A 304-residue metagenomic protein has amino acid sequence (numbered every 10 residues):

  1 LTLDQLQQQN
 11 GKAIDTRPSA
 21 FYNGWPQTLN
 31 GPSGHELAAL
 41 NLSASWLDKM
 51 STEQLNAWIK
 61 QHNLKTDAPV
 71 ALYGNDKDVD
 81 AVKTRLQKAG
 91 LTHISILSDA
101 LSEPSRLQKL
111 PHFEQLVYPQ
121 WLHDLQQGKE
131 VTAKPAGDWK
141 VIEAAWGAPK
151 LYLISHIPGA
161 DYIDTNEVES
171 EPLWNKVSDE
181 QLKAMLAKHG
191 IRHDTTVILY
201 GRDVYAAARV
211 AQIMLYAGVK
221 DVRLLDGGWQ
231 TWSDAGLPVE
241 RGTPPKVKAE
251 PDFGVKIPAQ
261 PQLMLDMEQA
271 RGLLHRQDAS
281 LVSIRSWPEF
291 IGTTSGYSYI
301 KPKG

Functional and structural regions predicted by a protein language model:
L1-G304: Cytosolic catalytic domains that perform sulfur/thiol-centered chemistry
